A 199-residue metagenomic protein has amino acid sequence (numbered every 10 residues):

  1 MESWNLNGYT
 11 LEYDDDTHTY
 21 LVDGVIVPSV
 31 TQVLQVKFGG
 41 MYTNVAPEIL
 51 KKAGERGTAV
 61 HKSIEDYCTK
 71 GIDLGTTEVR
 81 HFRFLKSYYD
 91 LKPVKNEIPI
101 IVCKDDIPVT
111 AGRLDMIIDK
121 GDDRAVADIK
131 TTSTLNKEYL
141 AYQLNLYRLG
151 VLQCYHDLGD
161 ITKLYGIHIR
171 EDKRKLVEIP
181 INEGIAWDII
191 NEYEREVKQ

Functional and structural regions predicted by a protein language model:
M1, K198-Q199: Glycine- and charge-rich intrinsically disordered segments
M1-A111: Metal-dependent nuclease catalytic cores that hydrolyze phosphodiester bonds in DNA/RNA, characterized by
I100-V197: Mg2+/Mn2+-dependent nuclease catalytic core
